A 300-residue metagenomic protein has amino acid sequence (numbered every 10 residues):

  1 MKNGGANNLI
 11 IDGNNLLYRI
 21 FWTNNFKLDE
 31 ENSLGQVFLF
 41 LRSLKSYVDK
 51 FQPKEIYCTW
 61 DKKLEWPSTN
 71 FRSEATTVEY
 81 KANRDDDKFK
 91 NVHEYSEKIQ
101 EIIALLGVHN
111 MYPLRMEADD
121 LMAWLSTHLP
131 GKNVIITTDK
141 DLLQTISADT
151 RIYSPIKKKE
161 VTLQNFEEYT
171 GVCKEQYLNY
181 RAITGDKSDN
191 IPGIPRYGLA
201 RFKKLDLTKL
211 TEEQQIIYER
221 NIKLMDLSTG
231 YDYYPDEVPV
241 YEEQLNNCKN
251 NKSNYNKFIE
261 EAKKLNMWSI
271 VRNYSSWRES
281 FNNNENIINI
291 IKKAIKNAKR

Functional and structural regions predicted by a protein language model:
M1-G5, L227-R300: Low-complexity, acidic/Ser/Thr- and charged residue-rich accessory regions of DNA metabolism proteins
K2-N133, L142-E160, D226, Y231-C248: Noncatalytic, basic helical substrate-engagement surface that gates or grips nucleic-acid strands
A118-D119, Y180, I217-N221: Short runs of predominantly hydrophobic/aromatic residues within well-ordered alpha helices that form helix-helix
L125-P130, N165-V172: Short, surface-exposed amphipathic charged segments that create phosphate/polyanion-binding patches used for binding
E167-E213: Helix-hairpin-helix
L199-K203, I222, Y274-S275: Short, well-structured alpha-helical segments
K204-V238, S280: Alpha-helical interaction/regulatory segments in DNA maintenance proteins
